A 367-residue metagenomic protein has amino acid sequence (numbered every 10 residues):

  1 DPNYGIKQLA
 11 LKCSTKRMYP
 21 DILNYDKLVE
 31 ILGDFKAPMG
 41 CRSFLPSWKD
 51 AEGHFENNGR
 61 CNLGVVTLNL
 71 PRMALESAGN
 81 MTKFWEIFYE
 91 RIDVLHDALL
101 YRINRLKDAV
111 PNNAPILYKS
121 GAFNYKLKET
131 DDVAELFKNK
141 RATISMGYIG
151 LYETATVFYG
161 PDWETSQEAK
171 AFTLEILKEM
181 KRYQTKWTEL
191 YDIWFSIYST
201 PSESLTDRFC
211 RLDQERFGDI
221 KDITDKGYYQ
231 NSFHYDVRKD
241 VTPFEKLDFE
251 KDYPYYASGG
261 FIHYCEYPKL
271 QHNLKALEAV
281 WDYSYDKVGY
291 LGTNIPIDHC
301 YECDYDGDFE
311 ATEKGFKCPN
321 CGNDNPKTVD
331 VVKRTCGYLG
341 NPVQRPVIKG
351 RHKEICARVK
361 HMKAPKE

Functional and structural regions predicted by a protein language model:
D1-K140, P161, S166, K170-P326 (+1 more regions): Conserved catalytic cores of very large enzyme subunits
P71, E135, I144, R334-G337 (+1 more regions): Flexible, active-site-adjacent loop/turn segments at secondary-structure boundaries
R72-E76, Y152, V157, E203 (+1 more regions): Short loop/turn segments at secondary-structure transitions that flank enzyme active sites
I144-V157, K178, R334: Contiguous, well-ordered alpha-helical segments that form the cores/surfaces of helical PPI scaffolds
G147-G150, G259, G337, G350: Glycine-centered flexibility sites
G322-E367: Long insertion/accessory domains within large nucleic-acid-processing enzymes
